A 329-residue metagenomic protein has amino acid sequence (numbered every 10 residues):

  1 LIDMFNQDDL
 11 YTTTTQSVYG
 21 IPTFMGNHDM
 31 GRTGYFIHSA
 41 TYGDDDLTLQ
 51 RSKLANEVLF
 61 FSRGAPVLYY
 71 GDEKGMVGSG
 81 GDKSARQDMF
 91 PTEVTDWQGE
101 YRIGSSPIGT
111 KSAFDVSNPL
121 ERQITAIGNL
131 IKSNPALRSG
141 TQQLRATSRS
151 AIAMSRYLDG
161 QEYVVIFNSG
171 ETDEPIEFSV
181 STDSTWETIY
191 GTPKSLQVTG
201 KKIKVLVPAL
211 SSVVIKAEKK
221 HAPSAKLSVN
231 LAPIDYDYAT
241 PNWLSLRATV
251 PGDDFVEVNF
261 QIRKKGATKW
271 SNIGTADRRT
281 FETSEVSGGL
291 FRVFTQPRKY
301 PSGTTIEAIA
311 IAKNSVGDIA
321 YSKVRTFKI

Functional and structural regions predicted by a protein language model:
L1-G81, Y157-L158, S169-G170, E174: Conserved alpha/beta catalytic core and glycan-binding cleft of carbohydrate-active enzymes
M30-G31, T95, G266: Active-site/binding-pocket entry motifs
R63, L68, K74, G81-D254 (+5 more regions): Carbohydrate-interacting/catalytic domains
V258-F260: Short beta-strand elements bearing conserved aromatic residues within extracellular beta-rich modules
E282-V286: Extended, solvent-exposed segments with strong compositional bias
